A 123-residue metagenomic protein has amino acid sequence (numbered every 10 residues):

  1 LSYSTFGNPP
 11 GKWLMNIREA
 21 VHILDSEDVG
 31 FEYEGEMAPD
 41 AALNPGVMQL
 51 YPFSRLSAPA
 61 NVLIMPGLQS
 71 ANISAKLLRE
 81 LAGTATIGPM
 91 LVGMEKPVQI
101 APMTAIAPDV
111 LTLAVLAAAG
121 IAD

Functional and structural regions predicted by a protein language model:
L1-G35: Glycine-rich phosphate/diphosphate-binding loop of Rossmann-like nucleotide-binding domains
I23-D123: Glycine-rich phosphate/nucleotide-binding loop
